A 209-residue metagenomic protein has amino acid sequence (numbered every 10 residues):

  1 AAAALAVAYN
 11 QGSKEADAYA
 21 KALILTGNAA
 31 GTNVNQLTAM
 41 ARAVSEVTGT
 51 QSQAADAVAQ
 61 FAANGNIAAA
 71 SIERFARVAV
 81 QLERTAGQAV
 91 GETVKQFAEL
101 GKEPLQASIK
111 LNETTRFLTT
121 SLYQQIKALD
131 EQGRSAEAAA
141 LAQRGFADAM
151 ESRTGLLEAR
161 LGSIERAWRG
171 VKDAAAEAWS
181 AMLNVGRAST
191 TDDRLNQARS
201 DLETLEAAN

Functional and structural regions predicted by a protein language model:
A1-E46, D56-N64, R74-E83, E92-E131 (+3 more regions): Small-residue helix-packing and pore-constriction motifs in hydrophobic alpha-helices
G49-S52: N-terminal Sec/ER secretory leader and immediately downstream segment of secreted/extracellular precursors
G87: Arginine/glycine-rich "motif VI" loop of SF2 helicases in the C-terminal RecA-like domain
A142-L156: Short, charged/polar, low-complexity loop and linker segments that flank or interrupt alpha-helical bundles
R153, L157-N209: Hydrophobic, low-dielectric interface segments
